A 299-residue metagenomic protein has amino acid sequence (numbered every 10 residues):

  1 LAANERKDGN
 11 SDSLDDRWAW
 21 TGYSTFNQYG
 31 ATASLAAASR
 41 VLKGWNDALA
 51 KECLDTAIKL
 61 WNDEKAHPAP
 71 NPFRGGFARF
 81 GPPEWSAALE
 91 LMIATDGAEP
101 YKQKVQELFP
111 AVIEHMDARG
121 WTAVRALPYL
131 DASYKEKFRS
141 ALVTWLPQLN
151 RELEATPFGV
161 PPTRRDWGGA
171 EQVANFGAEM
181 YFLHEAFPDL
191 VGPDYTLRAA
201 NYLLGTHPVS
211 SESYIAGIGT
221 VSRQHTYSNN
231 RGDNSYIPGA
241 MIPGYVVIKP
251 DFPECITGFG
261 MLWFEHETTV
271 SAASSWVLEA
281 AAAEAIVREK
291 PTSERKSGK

Functional and structural regions predicted by a protein language model:
L1-S34, A38, G81, W85-E107 (+2 more regions): Aromatic (Trp/Tyr) and acidic
W18-W20, E64-F73, A111-V112: Helix-loop junctions that connect tandem helical modules in alpha-solenoid scaffolds
G44-L54, A69-G81: N-terminal carbohydrate-binding/catalytic regions of secreted carbohydrate-active enzymes
E52, K65-H67, L146, P161: Generic detector of bulky aromatic hydrophobic side chains
I58-N62: Hydrophobic, small-residue-rich alpha-helical packing segments that form membrane-like cores
E107-H115: Solenoid-like repeat scaffolds
